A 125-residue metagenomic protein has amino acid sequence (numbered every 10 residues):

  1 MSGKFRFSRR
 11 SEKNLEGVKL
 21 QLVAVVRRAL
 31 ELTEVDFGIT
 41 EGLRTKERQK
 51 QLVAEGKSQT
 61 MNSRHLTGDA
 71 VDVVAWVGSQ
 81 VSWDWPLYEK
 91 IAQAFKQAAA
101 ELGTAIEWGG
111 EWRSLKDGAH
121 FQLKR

Functional and structural regions predicted by a protein language model:
M1-F37, K90: Active-site acidic/histidine clusters and adjacent loop/turn architecture that either coordinate catalytic ions
R6-R10, R27-R28, R44, R48 (+3 more regions): Arginine residue identity/basic-tract feature
L15-V18, K46-V53, Y88: Charged, low-complexity, helix-prone segments enriched in Lys/Glu/Asp/Gln
E16, Q59-R125: Catalytic cores and adjacent binding grooves of peptidoglycan-active enzymes
V18, V23-V26, V35, V53 (+2 more regions): Extended aliphatic helical segments
R27-E55, E101, E107-G109: Extended, low-complexity, intrinsically disordered C-terminal regulatory tails of eukaryotic serine/threonine kinases
